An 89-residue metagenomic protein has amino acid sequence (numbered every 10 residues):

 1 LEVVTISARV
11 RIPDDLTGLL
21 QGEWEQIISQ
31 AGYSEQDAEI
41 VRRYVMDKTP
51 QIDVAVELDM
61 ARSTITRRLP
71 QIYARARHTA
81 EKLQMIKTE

Functional and structural regions predicted by a protein language model:
L1-E23: Acidic, proline/glycine-rich intrinsically disordered inter-domain spacer in sigma factors
G22-Y33: Short amphipathic alpha-helical boundary/capping segments
G32-T49: Short amphipathic alpha helix immediately N-terminal
D47-T64: Helix-turn-helix DNA-binding module
Y73-Q84: C-terminal flanking helix
I86-E89: Short acidic DE-rich linear segments
